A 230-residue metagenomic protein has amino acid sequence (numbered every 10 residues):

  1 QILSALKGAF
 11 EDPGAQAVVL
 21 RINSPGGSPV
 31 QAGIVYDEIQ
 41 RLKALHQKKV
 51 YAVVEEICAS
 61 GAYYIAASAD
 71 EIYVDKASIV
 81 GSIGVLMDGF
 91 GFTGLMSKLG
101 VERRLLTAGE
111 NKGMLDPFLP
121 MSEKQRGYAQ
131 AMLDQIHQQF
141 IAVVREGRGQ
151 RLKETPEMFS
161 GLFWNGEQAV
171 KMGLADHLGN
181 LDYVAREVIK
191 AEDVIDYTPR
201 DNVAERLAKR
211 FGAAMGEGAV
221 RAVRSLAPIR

Functional and structural regions predicted by a protein language model:
Q1-D75, L86-R230: N-terminal organellar transit peptides
G81-I83: Flexible, glycine/proline-enriched loop segments at strand-loop-helix junctions that form or flank small-ligand binding
